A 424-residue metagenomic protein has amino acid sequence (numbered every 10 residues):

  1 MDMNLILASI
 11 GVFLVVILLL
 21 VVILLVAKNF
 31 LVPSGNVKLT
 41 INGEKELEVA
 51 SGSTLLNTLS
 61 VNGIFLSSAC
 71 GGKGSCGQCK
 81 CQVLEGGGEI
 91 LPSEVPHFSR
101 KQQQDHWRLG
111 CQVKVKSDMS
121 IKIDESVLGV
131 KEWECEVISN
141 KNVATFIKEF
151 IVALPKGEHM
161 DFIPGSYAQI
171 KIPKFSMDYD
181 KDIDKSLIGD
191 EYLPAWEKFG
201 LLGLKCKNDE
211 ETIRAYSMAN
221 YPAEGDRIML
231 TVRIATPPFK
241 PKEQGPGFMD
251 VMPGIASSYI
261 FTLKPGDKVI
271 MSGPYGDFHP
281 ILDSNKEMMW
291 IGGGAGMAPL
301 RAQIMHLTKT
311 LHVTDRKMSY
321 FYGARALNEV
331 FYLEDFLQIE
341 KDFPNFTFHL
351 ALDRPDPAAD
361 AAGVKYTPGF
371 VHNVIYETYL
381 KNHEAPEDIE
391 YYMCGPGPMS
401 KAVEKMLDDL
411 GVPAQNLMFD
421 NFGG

Functional and structural regions predicted by a protein language model:
D2-G72, V83-Q104, K309, T314-G424: Reductase modules of NAD(P)H-dependent flavoproteins
L19-V26, F30, P96-A153, E158: Fe-S ferredoxin-like electron-transfer domains and their immediately adjacent linker/connector regions across
S68-G77, G110-K114: Cysteine-centered iron-sulfur cluster-binding motifs in ferredoxin-type domains/subunits of redox enzymes
S126-C135, K207-R214, V330: Short coil-to-beta-strand transition motifs
I138-P265, R325, A351-P355: Ferredoxin-reductase
Y259, S272-K286, K381: A short, basic/flexible loop-to-alpha-helix module at the beginning of a structural domain
